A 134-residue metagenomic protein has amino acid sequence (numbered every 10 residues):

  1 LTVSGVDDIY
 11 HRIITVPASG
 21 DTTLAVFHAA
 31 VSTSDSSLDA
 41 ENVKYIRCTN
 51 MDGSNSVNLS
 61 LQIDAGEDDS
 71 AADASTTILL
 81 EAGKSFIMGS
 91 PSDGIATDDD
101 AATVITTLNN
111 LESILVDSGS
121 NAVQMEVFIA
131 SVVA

Functional and structural regions predicted by a protein language model:
L1-A134: Surface-exposed, low-hydrophobicity beta-strand/loop segments enriched in small/polar/acidic residues
